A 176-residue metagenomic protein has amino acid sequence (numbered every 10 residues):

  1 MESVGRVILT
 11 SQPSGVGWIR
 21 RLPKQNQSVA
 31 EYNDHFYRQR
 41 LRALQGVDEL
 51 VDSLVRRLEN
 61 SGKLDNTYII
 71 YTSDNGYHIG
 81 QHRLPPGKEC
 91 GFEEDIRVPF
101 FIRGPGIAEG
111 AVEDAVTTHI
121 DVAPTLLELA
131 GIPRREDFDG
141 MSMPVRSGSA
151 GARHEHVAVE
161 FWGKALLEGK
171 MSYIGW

Functional and structural regions predicted by a protein language model:
M1-T117, L129-E136: Active-site-proximal cap/lid insertion segments
N75-Q81, T118-A123, L127-W176: C-terminal cap/loop subdomain of S1 sulfatases and analogous C-terminal strand-loop tails that border
